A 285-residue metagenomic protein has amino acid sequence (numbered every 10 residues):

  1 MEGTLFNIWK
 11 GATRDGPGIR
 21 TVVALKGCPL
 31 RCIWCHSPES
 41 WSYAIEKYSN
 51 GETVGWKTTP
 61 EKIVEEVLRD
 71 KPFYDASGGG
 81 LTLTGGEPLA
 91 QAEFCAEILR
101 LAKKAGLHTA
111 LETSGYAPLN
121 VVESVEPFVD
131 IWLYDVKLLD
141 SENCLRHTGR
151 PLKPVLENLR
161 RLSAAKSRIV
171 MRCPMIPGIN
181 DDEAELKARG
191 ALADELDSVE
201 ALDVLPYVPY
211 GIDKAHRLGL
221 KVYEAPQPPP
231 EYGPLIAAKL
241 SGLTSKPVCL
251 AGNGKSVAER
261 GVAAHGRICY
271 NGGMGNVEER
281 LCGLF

Functional and structural regions predicted by a protein language model:
M1-T59, R69-S77, I268-G273, R280-F285: N-terminal [4Fe-4S]-dependent radical SAM core
E2-P17, P177-F285: Auxiliary Fe-S-binding modules of radical SAM enzymes
I8, L25, P38, P60 (+4 more regions): Fold-independent oxyanion-binding glycine-rich loops and adjacent beta-strand/coil segments at enzyme active sites
C28, E39, E97-I98, L218 (+1 more regions): Generic secondary-structure boundary signal with a strong preference for alpha-helix termini
Y48-T53, L145-P151, L218-P226: Short glycine-enriched, charge-decorated loop/helix-capping segments at active-site entrances that position
E52-T58, A117, F128, V136-K137 (+1 more regions): Short, exposed beta-strand "edge-strand" segments with a Pro/Gly-rich flavor and a Y/T-containing core
V64, L68-G211, H216: Conserved AdoMet/S-adenosylmethionine-binding subsite of the radical SAM
